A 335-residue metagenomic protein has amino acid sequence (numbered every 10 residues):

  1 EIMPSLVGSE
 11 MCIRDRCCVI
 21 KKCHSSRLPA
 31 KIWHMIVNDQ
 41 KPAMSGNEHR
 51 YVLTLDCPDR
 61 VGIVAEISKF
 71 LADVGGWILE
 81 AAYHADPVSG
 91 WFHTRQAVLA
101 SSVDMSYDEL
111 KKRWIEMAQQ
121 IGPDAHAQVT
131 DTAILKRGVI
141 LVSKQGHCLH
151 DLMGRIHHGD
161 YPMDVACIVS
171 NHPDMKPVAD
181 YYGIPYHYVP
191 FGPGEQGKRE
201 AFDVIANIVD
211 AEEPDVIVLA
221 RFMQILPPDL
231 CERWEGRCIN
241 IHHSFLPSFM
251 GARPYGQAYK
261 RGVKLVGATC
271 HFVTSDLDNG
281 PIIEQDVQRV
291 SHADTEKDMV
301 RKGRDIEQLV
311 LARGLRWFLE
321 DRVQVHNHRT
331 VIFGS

Functional and structural regions predicted by a protein language model:
E1-R16: Single conserved hydrophobic/aromatic residue that forms the stacking wall/gate of nucleotide- or nucleobase-binding
C17-C18, C23: Cysteine-centered motifs
I36-K136: A conserved regulatory-domain signal marking ACT and ACT-like small-molecule sensing domains and adjacent regulatory
G146-H157: Histidine-anchored nucleotide/phosphate-binding helix
M163-D174: Short internal beta-strands
N171-H172, Y182, Q196-E200, D215-G334: Donor/substrate-binding cores of folate-linked one-carbon enzymes
D180, I184-E212: Adenosine-nucleotide cofactor-binding segment
